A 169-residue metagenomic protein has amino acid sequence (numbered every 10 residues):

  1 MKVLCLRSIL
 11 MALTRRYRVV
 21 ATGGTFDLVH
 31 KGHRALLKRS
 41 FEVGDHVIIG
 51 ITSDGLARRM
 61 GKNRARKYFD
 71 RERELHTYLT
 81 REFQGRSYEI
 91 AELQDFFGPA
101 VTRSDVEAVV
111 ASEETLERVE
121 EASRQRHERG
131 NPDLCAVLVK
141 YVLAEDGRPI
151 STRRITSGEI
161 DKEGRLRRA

Functional and structural regions predicted by a protein language model:
M1-A169: Nucleotidyltransferase catalytic core that binds NTPs
